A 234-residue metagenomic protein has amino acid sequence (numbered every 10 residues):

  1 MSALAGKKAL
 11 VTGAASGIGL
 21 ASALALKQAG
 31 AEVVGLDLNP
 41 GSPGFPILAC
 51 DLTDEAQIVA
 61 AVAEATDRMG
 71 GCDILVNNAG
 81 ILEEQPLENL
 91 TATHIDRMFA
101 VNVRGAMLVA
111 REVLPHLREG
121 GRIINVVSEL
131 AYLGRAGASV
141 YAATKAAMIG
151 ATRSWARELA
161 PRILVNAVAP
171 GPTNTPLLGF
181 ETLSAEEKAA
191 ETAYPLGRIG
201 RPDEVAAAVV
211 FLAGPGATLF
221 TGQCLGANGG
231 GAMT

Functional and structural regions predicted by a protein language model:
P86-L87, H94-F99, A190: Substrate-binding pocket helix/loop in short-chain dehydrogenase/reductase
A110, T144, T152: Active-site helix of classical SDR
P115, A156-P161: Alpha-helical segment proximal to the catalytic Tyr-Lys
S128: Residue(s) in the substrate-gating loop at a strand-loop-helix junction that position the organic substrate next
L133, V210, T221-T234: Short C-terminal tail/terminal secondary-structure segment of NAD(P)H-dependent dehydrogenase/reductase domains
A160-L164, F220-G222: Short, small/polar-rich loop/turn modules that mediate ligand/substrate recognition or access, typified
Y194-V205: A conserved structural motif in NAD(P)-dependent oxidoreductases
